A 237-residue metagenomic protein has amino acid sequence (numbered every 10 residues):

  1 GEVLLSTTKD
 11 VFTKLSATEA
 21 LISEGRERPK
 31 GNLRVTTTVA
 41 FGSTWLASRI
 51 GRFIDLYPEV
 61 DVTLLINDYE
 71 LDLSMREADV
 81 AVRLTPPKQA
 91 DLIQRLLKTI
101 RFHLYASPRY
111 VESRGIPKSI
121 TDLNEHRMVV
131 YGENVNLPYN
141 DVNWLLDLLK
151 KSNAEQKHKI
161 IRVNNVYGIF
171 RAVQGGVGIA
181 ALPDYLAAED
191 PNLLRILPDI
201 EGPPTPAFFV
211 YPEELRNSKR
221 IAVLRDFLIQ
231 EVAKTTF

Functional and structural regions predicted by a protein language model:
G1-E24: Alpha-helical "hinge/linker" immediately C-terminal to small N-terminal DNA-binding modules
V3, L21, R49-L56, F227-T235: Generic non-transmembrane alpha-helical segments
L15-T18, T63-N67, R83-P87, E112-S113 (+1 more regions): Short gly/ser/thr-rich secondary-structure transition/capping motifs
K30-A90: Central regulatory/effector-binding core of bacterial HTH transcription factors
R34-T36, A81, V129, A180 (+1 more regions): Short, well-ordered beta-strand segments
M75, P87-F208, A233-F237: C-terminal regulatory
A207-N217: A bilobed periplasmic-binding-protein/Venus flytrap-type ligand-binding module shared by bacterial periplasmic
R216-Q230: Short amphipathic alpha-helical coupling segments at ligand-binding clamshell hinges and other catalytic/signaling
